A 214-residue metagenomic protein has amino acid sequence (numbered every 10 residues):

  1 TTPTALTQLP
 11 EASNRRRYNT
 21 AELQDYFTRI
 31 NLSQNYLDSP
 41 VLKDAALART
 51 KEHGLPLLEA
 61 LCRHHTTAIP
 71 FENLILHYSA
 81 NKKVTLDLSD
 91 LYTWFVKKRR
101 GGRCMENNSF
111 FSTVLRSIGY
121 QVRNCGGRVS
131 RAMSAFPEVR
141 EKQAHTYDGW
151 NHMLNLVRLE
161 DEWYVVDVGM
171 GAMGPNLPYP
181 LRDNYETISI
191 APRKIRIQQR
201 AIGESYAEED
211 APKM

Functional and structural regions predicted by a protein language model:
T2-A5, E208: Long, non-globular segments of proteins
T4-R100: Secondary-structure boundary elements
C62, R103, P212-K213: Generic detector of bulky aromatic hydrophobic side chains
H65, F71, R103-F111, C125 (+4 more regions): Long, contiguous hydrophobic alpha-helical segments, chiefly transmembrane helices and signal peptides
L76-M153: Active-site neighborhood of thiol-dependent amide/isopeptide-bond enzymes
V129-M214: His-Asp-centered catalytic microenvironments across diverse enzyme cores, prominently the transglutaminase-like
